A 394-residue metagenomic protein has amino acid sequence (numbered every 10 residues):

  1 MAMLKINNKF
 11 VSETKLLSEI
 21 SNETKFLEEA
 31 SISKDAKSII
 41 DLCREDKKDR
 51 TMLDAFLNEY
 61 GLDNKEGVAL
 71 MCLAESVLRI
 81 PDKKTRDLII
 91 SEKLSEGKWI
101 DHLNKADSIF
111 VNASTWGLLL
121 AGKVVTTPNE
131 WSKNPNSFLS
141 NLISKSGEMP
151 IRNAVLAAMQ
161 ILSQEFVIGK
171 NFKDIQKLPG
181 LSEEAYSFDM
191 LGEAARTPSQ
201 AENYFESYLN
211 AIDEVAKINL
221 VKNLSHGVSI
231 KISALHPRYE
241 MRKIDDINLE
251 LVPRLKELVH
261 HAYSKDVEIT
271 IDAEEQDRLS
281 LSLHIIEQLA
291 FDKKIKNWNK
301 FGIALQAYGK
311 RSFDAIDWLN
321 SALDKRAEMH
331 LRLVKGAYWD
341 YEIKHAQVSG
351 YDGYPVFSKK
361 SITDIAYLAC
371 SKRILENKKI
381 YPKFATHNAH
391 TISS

Functional and structural regions predicted by a protein language model:
M1-S394: Positively charged, amphipathic and often flexible ligand-engagement surfaces
